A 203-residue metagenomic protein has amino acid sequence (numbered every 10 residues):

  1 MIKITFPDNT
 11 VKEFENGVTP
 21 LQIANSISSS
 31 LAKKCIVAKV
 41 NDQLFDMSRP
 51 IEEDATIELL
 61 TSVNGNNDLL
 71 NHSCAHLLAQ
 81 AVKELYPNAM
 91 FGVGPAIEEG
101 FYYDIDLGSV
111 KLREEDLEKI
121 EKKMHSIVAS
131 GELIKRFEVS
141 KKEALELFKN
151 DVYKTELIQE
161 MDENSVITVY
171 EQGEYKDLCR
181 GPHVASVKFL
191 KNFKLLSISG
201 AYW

Functional and structural regions predicted by a protein language model:
M1-A75, A79-V82, Y86-I97, S109 (+1 more regions): Ubiquitin-like/PB1-type beta-grasp interaction modules and other compact soluble beta-rich domains
R49-E52, T56-L69, M90-A96, Y102-W203: Auxiliary tRNA-acceptor-end handling modules of aminoacyl-tRNA synthetases
